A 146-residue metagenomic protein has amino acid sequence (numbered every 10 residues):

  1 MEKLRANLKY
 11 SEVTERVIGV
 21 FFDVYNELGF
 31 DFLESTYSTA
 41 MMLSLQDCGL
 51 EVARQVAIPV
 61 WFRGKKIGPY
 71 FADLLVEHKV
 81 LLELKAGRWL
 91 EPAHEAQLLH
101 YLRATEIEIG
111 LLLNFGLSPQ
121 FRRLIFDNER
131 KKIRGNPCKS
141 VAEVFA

Functional and structural regions predicted by a protein language model:
M1-L28: Interdomain/boundary linker segments immediately adjacent to catalytic/signaling cores
V13, Y37, H94-Q97: Helical mechanochemical/support elements of P-loop NTPase systems and associated helical scaffolds
G29, V52, A72-L90, Y101: Conserved catalytic cores of phosphodiester-cleaving nucleases, focusing on short active-site segments
F30-Y37: Hot-dog-fold acyl-thioester-processing enzymes
C48-G64: A short acidic/basic microdomain associated with nuclease active sites
K85-P137, E143-A146: Nucleic-acid nuclease catalytic cores
